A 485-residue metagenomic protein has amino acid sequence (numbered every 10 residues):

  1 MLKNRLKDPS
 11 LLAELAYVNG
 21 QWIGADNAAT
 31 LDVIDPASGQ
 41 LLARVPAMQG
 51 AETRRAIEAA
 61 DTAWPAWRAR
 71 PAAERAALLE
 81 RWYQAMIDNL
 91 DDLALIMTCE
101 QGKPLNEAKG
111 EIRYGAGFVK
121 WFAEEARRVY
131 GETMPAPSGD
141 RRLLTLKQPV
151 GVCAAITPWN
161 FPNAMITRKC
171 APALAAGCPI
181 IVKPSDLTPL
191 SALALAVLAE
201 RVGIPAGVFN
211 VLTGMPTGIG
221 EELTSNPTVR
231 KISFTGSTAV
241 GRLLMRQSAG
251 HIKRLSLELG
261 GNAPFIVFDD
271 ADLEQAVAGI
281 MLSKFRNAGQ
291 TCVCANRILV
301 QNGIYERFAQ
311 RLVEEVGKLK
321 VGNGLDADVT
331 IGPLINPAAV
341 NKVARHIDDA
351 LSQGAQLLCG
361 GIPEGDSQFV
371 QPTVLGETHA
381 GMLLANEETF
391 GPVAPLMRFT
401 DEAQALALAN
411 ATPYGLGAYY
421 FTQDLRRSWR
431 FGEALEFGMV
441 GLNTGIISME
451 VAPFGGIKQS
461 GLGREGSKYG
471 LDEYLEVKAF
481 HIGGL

Functional and structural regions predicted by a protein language model:
M1-A37: Hydrophobic face of amphipathic alpha-helices that form TPR/SEL1-like repeat modules and related alpha-solenoid
S38-A43, V229, I266, K320-V321 (+4 more regions): Conserved C-terminal structural/oligomerization subdomain of aldehyde/semialdehyde dehydrogenase
G39, R75, M97, V119 (+9 more regions): Residue-level signal for inorganic ion chemistry
L42-M48, A63-A69, A155, F265-F268 (+5 more regions): Short, well-ordered beta-strand elements within core beta-sheets of diverse protein domains
L42-V129, D140: Glycine-rich loop-to-alpha-helix module at the N-terminal edge of alpha/beta enzyme cores
G131-Q275, F399: Rossmann-like NAD(P) dinucleotide-binding subdomain of oxidoreductase/dehydrogenase enzymes
P179-I181, L357, M439: A short hydrophobic/small-residue beta-strand
A239-H379, L442, G484: ALDH superfamily catalytic-core signature
